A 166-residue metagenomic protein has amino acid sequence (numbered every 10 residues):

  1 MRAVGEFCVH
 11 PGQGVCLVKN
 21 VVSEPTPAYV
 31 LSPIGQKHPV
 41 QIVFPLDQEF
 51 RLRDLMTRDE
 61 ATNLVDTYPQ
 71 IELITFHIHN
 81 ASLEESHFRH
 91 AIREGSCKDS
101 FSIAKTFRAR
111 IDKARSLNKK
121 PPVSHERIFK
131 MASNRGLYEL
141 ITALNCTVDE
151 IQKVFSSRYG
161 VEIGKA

Functional and structural regions predicted by a protein language model:
M1-R53: A positional/architectural concept
F50-A166: Charge/polar-rich, low-complexity and marginally structured segments
